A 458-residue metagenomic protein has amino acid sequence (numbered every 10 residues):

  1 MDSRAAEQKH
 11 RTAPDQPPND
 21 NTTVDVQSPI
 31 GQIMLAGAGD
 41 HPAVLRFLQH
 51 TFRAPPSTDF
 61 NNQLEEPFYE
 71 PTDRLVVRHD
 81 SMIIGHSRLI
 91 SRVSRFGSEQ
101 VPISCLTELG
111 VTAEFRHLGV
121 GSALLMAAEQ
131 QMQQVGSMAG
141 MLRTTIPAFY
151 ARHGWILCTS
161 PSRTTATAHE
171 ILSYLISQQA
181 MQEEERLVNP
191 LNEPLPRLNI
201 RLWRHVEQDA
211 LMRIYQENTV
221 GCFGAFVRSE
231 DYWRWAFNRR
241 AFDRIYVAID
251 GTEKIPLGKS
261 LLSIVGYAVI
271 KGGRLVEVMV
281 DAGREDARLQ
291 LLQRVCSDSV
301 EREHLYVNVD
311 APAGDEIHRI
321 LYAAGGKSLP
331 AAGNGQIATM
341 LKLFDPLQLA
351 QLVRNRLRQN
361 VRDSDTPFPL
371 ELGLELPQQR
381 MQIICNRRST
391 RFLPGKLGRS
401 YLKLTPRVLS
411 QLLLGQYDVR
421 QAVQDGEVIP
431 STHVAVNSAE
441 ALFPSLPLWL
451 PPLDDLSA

Functional and structural regions predicted by a protein language model:
D2-R4, G154-E184, M279-A458: Active-site/acyl-donor-binding loops of N-acyltransferases
R4-R11, P17-S91, S98-C105, Y174-D231 (+1 more regions): Short amphipathic alpha-helix that is part of the acyltransferase structural core
E65-P71, A236-F242, Q411-L413: Short loop/turn motifs at secondary-structure junctions and domain boundaries
L106-R116, T145, G273-A287, V408: A short, internal acetyl-CoA/4′-phosphopantetheine-binding micro-motif in the GNAT/acyltransferase core
V111, H117-Q130, G283-S297: Conserved acetyl-CoA-binding loop-helix of GNAT-fold acetyltransferases
P161-V278, A282, L289, R294-V300 (+2 more regions): Amide-forming acyltransferase catalytic core, primarily the GNAT-like/NAT-type and related acyltransferase folds
